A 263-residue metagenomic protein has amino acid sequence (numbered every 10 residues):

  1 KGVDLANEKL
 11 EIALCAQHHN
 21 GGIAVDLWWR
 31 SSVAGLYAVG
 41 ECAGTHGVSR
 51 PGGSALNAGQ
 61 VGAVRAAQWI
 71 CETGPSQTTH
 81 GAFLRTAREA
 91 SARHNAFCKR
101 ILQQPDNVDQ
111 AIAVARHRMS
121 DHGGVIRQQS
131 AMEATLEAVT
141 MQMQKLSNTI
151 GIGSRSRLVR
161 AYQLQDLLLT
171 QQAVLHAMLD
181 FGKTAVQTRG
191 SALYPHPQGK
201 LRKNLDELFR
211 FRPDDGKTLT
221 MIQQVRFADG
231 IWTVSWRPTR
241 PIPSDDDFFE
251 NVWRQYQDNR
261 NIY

Functional and structural regions predicted by a protein language model:
K1-N20, V33: C-terminal catalytic lobe of FAD-dependent flavoproteins
H18-N20, A24-A38, C42-Y263: Glycine- and aromatic-enriched mobile tails/lids
